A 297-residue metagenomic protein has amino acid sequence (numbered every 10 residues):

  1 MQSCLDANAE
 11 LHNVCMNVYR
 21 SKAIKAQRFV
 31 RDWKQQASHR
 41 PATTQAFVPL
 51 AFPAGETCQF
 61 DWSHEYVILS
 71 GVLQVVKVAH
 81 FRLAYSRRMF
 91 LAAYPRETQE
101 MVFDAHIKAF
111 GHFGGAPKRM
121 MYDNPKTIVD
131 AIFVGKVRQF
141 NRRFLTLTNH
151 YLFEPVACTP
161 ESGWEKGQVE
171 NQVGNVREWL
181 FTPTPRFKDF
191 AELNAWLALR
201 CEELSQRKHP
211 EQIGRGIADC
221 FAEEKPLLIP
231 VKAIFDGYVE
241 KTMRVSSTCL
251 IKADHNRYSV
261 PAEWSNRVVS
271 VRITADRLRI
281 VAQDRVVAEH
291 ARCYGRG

Functional and structural regions predicted by a protein language model:
M1-R20: A short, amphipathic alpha-helix used for macromolecular contacts
I24, R28, D32-M89, E97-M101 (+1 more regions): Mobile-element integrase/transposase regions, centering on the N-terminal DNA-binding/Zn-coordinating module
L91-R119, C293-G297: Active-site beta-loop-alpha junctions of metal-dependent nucleic acid enzymes, especially the RNase H-like/DDE
G115-K136: Acidic/histidine-rich, metal-coordinating catalytic segments
Y122-D123, V134-G135, P155-R177, L193: RNase H-like two-metal-ion nuclease catalytic core shared by retroviral integrases and related mobile-element nucleases
F144-L145, N149-K166, P185-F187: RNase H-like polynucleotidyl transferase catalytic core
V173-R272: Active-site-proximal acidic segments at structured loop/helix or strand boundaries that coordinate catalytic metals
A275-G297: C-terminal, non-catalytic macromolecule-binding modules
